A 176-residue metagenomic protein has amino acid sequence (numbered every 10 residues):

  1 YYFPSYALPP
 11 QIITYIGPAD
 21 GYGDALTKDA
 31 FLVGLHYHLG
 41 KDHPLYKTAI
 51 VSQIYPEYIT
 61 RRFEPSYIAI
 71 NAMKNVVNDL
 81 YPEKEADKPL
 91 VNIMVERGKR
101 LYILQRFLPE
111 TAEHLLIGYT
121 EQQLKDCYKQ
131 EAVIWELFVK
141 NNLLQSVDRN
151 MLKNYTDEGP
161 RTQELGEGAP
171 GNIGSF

Functional and structural regions predicted by a protein language model:
Y2-K125, A132, V139, G174: Acidic/His-rich structured neighborhood in mature extracellular/periplasmic domains
E136-F176: C-terminal soluble interaction/assembly domains
